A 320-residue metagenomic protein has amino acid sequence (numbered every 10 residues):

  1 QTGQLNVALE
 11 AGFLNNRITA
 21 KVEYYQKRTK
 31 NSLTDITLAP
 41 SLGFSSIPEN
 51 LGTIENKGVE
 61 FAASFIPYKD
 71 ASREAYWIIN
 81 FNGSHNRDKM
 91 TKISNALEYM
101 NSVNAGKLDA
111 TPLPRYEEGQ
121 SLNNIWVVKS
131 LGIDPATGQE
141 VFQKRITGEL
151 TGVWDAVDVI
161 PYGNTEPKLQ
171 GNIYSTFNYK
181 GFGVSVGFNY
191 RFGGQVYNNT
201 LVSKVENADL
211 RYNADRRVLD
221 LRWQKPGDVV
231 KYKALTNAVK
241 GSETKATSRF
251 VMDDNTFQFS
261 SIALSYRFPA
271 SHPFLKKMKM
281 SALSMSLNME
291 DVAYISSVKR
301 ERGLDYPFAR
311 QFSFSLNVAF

Functional and structural regions predicted by a protein language model:
Q1-G43, S84: Membrane-embedded beta-barrel scaffold of Gram-negative outer-membrane proteins
Q1-T19, I47-S72, N164-Q170: Outer-membrane beta-barrel signature, preferentially recognizing the C-terminal barrel domain of Gram-negative
N15-A20, V59, D70-S72, G181-V186 (+2 more regions): Repeated loop/turn-to-beta-strand initiation elements of outer-membrane beta-barrel proteins
Y24-K30, F65-P67, G83-K89, Y179-G181 (+5 more regions): Transmembrane beta-strands of outer-membrane beta-barrel pores
E49, V59, Y68-T165: Conserved small-residue
L51-G58, V103-T137, K225-D228, S242-T247 (+2 more regions): C-terminal beta-signal and terminal closure region of outer-membrane beta-barrel proteins
E60-S64, N80-N82, I262, Y266 (+1 more regions): Outer-membrane beta-barrel "beta-signal"
R191-L283: Extracytoplasmic gating/loop element in the C-terminal half of outer-membrane beta-barrel translocons and assembly
